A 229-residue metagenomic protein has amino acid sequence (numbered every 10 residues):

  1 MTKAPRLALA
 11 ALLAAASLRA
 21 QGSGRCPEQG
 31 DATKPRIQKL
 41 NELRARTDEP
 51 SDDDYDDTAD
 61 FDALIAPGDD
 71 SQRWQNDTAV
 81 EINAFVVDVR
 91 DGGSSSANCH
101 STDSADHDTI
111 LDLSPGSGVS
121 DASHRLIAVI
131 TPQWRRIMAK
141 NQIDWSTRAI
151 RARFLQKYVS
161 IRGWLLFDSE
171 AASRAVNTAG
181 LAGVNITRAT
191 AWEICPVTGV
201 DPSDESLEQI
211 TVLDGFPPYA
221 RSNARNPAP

Functional and structural regions predicted by a protein language model:
M1-A8: Bacterial N-terminal signal peptides that target proteins for export
L9-L12, E42: A periodicity- and composition-biased signal for non-globular, repetitive helical segments
A11-A20: Hydrophobic h-region of N-terminal signal peptides that target proteins for export in Gram-negative bacteria
Q21-P229: OB-fold and OB-like single-stranded nucleic-acid-recognition modules and their adjacent interaction interfaces
